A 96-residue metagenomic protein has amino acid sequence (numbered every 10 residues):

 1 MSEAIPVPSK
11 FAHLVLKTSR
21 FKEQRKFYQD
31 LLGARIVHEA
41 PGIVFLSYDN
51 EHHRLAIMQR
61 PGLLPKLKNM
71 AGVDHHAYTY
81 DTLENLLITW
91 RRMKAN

Functional and structural regions predicted by a protein language model:
M1-K22, V73-H76: N-terminal beta-strand motif that seeds the catalytic metal site of vicinal oxygen chelate
A12, L32-G33, G42, D74: Residue-level marker for the onset of beta-strands and adjacent loop->beta junctions in well-ordered domains
L16-K22, A77-N96: Vicinal oxygen chelate
F21-L31, I36: Conserved active-site alpha-helix within GNAT-family acetyltransferase domains
R35-A71, Y80: Conserved short beta-strand elements that form part of the metal-binding/catalytic scaffold of enzyme active sites
A71-G72, L87: Glycine-rich, pocket-lining loop/helix-strand segments that form or immediately flank
